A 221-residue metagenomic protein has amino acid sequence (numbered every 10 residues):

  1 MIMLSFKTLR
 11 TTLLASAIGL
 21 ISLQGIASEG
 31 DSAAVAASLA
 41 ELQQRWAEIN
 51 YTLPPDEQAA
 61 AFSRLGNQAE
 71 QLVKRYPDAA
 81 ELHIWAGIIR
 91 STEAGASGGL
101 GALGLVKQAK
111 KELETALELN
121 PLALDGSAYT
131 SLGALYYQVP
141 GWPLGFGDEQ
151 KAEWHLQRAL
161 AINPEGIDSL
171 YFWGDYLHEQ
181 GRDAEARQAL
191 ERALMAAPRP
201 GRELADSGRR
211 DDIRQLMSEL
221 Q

Functional and structural regions predicted by a protein language model:
G25-Q68: N-terminal leader/linker segments that initiate helical-solenoid repeat arrays
P55-E70, A102-K111, G145-Q150: Helix-turn-helix repeat elements of alpha-solenoid scaffolds
P77, P121-A123, P164: Short coil turns that delineate tetratricopeptide repeat
L82, G126-A128, S169, E203: TPR alpha-solenoid repeat register
K107-L117, G147-E153, D183-P200: TPR/TPR-like (Sel1-like) alpha-helical repeat modules
E179, R187-Q221: Terminal, low-structured helical/coil segments at or just beyond the last alpha-helical repeat
